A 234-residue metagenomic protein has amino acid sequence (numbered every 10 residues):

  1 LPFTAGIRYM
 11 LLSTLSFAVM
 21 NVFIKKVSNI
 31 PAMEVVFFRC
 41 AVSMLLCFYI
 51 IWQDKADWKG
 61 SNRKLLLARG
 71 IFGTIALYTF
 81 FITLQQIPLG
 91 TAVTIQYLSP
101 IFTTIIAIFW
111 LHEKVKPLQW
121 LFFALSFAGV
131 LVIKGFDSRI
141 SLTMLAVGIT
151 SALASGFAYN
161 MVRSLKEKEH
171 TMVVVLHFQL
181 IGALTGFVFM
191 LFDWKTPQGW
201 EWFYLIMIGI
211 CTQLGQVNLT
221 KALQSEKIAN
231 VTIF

Functional and structural regions predicted by a protein language model:
L1-E34, R139-S164, Y204-C211: Glycine-/small-residue-enriched transmembrane alpha-helix faces in small-molecule transporters and effluxers
L1-L15, M44-A68, P117, E167 (+2 more regions): Membrane-interface interhelical linkers
T14-A18, F48, G70, T74-Y78 (+5 more regions): Hydrophobic/small/kink-forming positions within alpha-helical transmembrane segments of polytopic membrane proteins
V19, L77-Q86, L131-S141, A183-P197: Hydrophobic alpha-helical transmembrane segments in multi-pass integral membrane proteins
E34, A41, I82-H112, I228-F234: Specific alpha-helical transmembrane segments that line the substrate/conduction pathway and gating interfaces
I51-D54, S99-L121, D193: C-terminal transmembrane-helix exit sites in multi-pass transporters
A92-L98, L165-L180, V217-F234: Helix-helix packing/entry segments at the starts of transmembrane helices
L118-K134: Hydrophobic transmembrane alpha-helices of multi-pass small-molecule transport proteins
